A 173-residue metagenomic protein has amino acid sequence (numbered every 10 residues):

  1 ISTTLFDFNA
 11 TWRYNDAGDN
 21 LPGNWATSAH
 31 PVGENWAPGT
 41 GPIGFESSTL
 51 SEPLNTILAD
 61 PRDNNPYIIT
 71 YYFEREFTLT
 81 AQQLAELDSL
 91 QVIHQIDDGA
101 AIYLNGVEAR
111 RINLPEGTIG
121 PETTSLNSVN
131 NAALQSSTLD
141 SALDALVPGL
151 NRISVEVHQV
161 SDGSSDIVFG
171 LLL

Functional and structural regions predicted by a protein language model:
I1-L21: Boundary/junction segments of secreted and surface-exposed precursor proteins
W12, W36, I69, F77 (+2 more regions): Aromatic-lined ligand-binding clefts that engage carbohydrates, nucleic acids, or primary amines
Y14-V32, W36: Short, tryptophan-glycine- and acidic/Ser/Thr-enriched carbohydrate-recognition patches
A29-E74: Surface-exposed, low-complexity/disordered Ser/Thr/Gly/Pro/Asn-rich loops and linkers
L58-N65, E74-L79, T123-V129, D140-A145: Beta-strand-rich interaction surfaces with strong enrichment in secreted/lumenal proteins
L104-G106, L173: Conserved aromatic beta-strand anchor motif in extracellular beta-sandwich/beta-rich domains
A109-R110: Short hydrophobic beta-strand segments in globular cytosolic domains
P115, T124-L173: An acidic-aromatic loop/edge-strand motif
